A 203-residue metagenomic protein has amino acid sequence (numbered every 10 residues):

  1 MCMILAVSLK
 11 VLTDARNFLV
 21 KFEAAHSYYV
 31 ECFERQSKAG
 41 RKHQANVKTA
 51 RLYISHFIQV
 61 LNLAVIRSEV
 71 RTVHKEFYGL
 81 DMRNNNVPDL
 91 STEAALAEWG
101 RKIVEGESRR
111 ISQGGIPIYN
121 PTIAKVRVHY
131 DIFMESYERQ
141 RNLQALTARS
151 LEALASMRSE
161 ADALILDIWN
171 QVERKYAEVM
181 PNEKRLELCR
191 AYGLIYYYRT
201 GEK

Functional and structural regions predicted by a protein language model:
M1-K203: Basic/polar low-complexity intrinsically disordered segments
